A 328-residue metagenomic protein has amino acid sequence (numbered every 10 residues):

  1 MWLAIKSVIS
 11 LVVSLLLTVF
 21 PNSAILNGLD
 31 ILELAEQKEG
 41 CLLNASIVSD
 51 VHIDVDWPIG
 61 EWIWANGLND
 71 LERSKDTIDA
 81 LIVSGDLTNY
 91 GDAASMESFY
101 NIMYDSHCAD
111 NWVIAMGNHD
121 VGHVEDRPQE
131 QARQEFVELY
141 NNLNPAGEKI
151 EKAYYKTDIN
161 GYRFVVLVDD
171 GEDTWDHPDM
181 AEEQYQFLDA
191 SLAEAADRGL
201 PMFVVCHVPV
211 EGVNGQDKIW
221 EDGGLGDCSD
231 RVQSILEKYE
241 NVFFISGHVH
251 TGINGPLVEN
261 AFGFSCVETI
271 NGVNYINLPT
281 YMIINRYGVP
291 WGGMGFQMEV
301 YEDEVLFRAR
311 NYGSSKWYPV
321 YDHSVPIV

Functional and structural regions predicted by a protein language model:
M1-A24: Gram-positive cell-envelope targeting signals
S23-M96: N-terminal active-site segment of His-dependent metallophosphoesterases
L29-I31, E36-E39, V289, G293-V328: A short C-terminal boundary segment appended to hydrolase-like catalytic domains
I47-S49, L81-D86, W112-N118, V204-C206 (+2 more regions): Active-site neighborhood of phospho(di)ester-bond hydrolases with catalytic His/Asp-centered motifs
V51-D54, L87-Y90, N118-H123, D170-T174 (+4 more regions): Solvent-exposed loop/turn segments at secondary-structure junctions within structured extracellular/periplasmic domains
D56-G60, V124-A132, N214-L225, P256: Short, flexible/disordered intra-domain loops and linkers
A93-A196, R231, E237-K238, N254-I283 (+2 more regions): Extended active-site neighborhood of metal-dependent phosphoesterases/phosphodiesterases
T174-D179, A195-S246, N254-N260: Active-site-proximal segments of metal-dependent phosphoesterases and phosphodiesterases across multiple
